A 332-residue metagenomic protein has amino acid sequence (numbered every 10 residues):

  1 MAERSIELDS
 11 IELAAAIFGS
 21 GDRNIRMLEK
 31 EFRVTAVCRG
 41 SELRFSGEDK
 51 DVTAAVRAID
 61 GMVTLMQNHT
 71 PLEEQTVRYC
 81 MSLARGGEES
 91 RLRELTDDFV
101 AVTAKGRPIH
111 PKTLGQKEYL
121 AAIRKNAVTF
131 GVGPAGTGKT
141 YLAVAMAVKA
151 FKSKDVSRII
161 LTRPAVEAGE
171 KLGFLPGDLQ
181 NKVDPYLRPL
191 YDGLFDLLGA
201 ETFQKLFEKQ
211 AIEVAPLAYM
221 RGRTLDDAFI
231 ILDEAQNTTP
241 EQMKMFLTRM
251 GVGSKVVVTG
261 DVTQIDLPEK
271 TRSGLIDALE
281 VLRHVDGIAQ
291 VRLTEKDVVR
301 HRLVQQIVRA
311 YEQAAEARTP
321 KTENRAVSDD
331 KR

Functional and structural regions predicted by a protein language model:
M1-A16: Short glycine-/aliphatic-rich beta-strand segments at the starts of folded cytosolic domains
I11, D22, D49-K50, N237 (+1 more regions): Short, surface-exposed acidic/glycine-rich loop or hinge patches that mediate macromolecular interfaces
L13-K30: Short amphipathic alpha-helix segments
I17, A55-A58, M243-F246: Hydrophobic side chains in well-ordered alpha-helices
E29-V37: A short, structured beta-strand/loop element
V37-T96: Interdomain "pre-motor" coupling segment immediately N-terminal to P-loop NTPase/helicase cores
E42, A104-L114, A122-L232, Q236-R332: Conserved helicase motor core of SF1/SF2 NTP-dependent helicases
R78-K112, K117, R124: Proteins enriched for Cys/Gly/acidic motifs involved in redox and nucleic-acid/cofactor modification
